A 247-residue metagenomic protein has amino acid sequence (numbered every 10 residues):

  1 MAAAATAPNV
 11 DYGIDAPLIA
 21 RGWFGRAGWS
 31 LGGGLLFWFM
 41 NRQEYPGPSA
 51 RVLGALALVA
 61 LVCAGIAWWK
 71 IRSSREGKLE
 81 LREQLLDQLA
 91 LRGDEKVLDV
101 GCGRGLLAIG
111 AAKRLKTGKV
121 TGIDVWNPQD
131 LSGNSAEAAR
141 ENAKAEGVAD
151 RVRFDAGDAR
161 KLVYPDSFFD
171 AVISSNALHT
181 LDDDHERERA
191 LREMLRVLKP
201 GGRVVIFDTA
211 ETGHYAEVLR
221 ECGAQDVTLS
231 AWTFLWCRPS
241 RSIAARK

Functional and structural regions predicted by a protein language model:
R92, R160-V172: A short acidic, Gly/Pro-enriched loop at the edge of an enzyme's catalytic core that lines a small-molecule cofactor
G93-G103, T121: Conserved class I S-adenosyl-L-methionine
R104-K116: Conserved SAM-binding loop of SAM-dependent methyltransferases across substrates and taxa, primarily the Class I
L115, L181-D182, L198-P200: Helix-to-beta-strand junctions that scaffold the AdoMet/dcAdoMet cofactor pocket in Class I SAM-dependent enzymes
V148-A159: Conserved SAM-binding strand-loop segment of SAM-dependent methyltransferases
R187-P200: A short glycine-rich, Lys/Arg-flanked "PGG" loop and its adjoining helix->strand segment in the class I
G201-D208: Conserved beta-strand signature within the Rossmann-like core of class I S-adenosyl-L-methionine
C222-G223, V227-K247: Core SAM-dependent methyltransferase catalytic element
